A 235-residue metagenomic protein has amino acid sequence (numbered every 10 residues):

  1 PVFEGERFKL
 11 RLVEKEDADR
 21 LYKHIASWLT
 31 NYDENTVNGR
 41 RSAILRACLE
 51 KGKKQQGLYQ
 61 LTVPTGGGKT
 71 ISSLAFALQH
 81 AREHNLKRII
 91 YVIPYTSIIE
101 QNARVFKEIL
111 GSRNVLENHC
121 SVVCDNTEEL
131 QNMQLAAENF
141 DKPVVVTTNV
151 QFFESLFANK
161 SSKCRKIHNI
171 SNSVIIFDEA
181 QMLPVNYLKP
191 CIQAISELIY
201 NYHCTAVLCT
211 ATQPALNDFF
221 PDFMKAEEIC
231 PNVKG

Functional and structural regions predicted by a protein language model:
P1-Y59, Q79: ATP-dependent helicase/translocase motor core
K54-Q60, K87-R88, D141-K142: Pre-Walker A (Motif I) flank of P-loop NTPase domains
Q55-A77: Walker A/P-loop
V63, C120, E179: The Walker A (P-loop) glycine that initiates the GxxxxGKT/S ATP-binding motif of P-loop NTPases
A77-L78, N85-L110, E117-V122, A215-N217: Conserved Walker A/P-loop ATP-binding site and its immediately adjacent core in helicase/helicase-like ATPase domains
G111-F157: Inter-Walker segment of RecA-like/P-loop motor cores
N149-F153, S161-N201, A206: SF2 helicase catalytic motif II
T212-G235: Interdomain hinge/linker at the junction between the two RecA-like core domains of SF2 helicases
